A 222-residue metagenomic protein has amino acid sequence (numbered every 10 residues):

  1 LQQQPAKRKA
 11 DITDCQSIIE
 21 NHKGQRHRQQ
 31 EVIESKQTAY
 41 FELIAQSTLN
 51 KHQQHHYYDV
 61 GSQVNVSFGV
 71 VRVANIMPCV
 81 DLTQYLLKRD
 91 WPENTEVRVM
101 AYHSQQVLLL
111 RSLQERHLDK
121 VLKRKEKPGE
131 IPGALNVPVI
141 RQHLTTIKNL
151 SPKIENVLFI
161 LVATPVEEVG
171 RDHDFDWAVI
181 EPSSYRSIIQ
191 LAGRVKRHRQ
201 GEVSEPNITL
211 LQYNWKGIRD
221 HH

Functional and structural regions predicted by a protein language model:
L1-Q2: Post-DEXD/H (motif II) to motif III coupling segment of the RecA-like Helicase ATP-binding lobe
R8-K9, D14-L161: Conserved C-terminal RecA-like helicase domain
C79-D81, L108-L113, V169-D172, S187-Q190 (+1 more regions): Switch/connector loops and helix/strand junctions flanking conserved nucleotide-binding motifs in nucleotide-processing
Y85-D90, D176-A178, R194-V195, H222: Short secondary-structure boundary/capping segments
T95-V97, D174-D176, V203-N207: Short glycine-/polar-rich loops that comprise or flank the Walker A/P-loop and associated switch/sensor motifs
R171-S184: A short beta-strand element within the Helicase C-terminal
Y185-I208: Conserved SF2 helicase motif VI
Q200-V203, T209-H222: A conserved SF2-helicase RecA2
